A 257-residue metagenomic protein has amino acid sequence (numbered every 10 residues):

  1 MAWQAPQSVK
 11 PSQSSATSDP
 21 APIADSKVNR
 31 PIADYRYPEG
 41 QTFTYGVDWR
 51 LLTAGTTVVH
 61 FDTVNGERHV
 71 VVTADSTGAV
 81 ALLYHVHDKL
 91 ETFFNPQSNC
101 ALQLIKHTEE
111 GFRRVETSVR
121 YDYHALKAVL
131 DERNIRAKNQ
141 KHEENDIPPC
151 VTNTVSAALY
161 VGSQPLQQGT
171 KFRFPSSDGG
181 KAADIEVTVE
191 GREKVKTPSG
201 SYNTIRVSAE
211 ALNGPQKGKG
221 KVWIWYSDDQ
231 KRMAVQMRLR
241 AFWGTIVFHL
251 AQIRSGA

Functional and structural regions predicted by a protein language model:
W3-Y123, Y160-A257: Acidic, serine/threonine-rich low-complexity disordered tracts
V115-V161: Hydrophobic, well-structured mid-protein blocks that either form specific transmembrane helices
